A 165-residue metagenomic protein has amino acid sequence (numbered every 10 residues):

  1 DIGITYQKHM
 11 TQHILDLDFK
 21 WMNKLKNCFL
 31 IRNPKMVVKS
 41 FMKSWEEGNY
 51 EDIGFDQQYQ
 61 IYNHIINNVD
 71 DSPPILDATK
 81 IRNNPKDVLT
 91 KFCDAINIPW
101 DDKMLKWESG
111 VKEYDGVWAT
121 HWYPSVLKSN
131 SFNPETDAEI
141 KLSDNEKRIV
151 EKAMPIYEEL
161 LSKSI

Functional and structural regions predicted by a protein language model:
D1-Q7: Small/polar (Gly/Ser/Thr/Ala-rich) solvent-exposed segments that form structured loops/beta-strands/short helices used
Q7-K103, V117, Y123-S125: PAPS-dependent sulfotransferase catalytic domain
P99-I165: PAPS-dependent sulfotransferases, especially Golgi type II membrane carbohydrate sulfotransferases
